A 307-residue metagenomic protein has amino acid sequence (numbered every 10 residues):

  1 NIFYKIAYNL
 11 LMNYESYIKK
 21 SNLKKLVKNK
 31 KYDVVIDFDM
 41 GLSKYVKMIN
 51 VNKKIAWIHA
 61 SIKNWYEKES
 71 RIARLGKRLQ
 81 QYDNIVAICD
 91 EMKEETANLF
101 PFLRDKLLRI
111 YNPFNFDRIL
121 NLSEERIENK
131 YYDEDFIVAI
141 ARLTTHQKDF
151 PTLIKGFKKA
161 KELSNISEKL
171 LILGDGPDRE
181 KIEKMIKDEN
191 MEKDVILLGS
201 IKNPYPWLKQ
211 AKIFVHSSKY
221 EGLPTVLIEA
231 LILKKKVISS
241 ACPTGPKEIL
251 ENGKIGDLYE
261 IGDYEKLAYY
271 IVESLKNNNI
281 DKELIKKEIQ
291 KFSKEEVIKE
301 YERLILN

Functional and structural regions predicted by a protein language model:
K20-K30, W65-A87: Membrane-proximal helix-turn-helix segments that form the acceptor-binding/catalytic region of lipid-linked
K44-V46, Y82-L107, F114: A short, active-site helix/loop in glycosyltransferases that binds the activated sugar's phosphate group
Y66-E69, A97-N98, D105-L108, P113-D133 (+1 more regions): Acidic anion/phosphate-binding donor-loop and adjacent secondary structure in glycosyltransferase catalytic cores
E124, L258, N279-N307: A charged, aromatic-enriched C-terminal amphipathic alpha-helix characteristic of glycosyltransferases across folds
A139-K161, P177-K184: A conserved mid-protein helix/loop that constitutes part of the nucleotide-sugar donor-binding site
S200, K219: Aromatic "clamp/platform" in nucleotide-sugar-dependent glycosyltransferases that forms part of the donor/acceptor
K236-S240: Short hydrophobic beta-strand element within catalytic cores of glycosyltransferases and related nucleotide-activated
E251-Y264, V272-N279: Conserved acidic donor-binding segment of nucleotide-sugar-dependent glycosyltransferases
